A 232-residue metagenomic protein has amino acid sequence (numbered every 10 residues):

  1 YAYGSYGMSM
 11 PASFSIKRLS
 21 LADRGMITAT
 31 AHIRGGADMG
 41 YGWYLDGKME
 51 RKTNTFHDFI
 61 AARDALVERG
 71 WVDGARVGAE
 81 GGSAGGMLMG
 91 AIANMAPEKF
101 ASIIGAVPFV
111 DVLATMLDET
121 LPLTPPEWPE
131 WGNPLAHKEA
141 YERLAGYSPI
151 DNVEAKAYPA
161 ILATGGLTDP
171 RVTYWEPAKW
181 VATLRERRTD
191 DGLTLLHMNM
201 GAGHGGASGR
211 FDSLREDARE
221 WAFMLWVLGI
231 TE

Functional and structural regions predicted by a protein language model:
Y1-G4: Short beta-strand element of the alpha/beta-hydrolase
M8, S15-K17, R24, T30-E232: Active-site-proximal cap/loop segments of hydrolase catalytic domains
